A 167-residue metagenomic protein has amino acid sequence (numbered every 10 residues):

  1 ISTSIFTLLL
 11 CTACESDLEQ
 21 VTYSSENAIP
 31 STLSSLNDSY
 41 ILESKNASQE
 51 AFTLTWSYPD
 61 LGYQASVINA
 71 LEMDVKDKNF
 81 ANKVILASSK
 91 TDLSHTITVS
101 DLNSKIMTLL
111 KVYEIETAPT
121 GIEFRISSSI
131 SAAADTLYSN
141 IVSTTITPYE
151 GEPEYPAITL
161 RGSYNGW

Functional and structural regions predicted by a protein language model:
I1-S2: Bacterial N-terminal signal peptides that target proteins for export
L9-A13: C-terminal motif of bacterial Sec signal peptides marking the signal peptidase cleavage site
E15-D74, K78-F80, S89-W167: Insoluble glucan recognition modules
